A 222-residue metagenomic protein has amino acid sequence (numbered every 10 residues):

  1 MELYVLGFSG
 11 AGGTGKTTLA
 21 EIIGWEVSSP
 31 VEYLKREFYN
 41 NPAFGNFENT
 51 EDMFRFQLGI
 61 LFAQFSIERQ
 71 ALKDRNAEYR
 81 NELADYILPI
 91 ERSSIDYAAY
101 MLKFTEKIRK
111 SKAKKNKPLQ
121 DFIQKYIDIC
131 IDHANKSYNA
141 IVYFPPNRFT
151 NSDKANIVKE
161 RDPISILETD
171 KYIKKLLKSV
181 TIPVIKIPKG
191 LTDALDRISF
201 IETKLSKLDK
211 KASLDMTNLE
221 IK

Functional and structural regions predicted by a protein language model:
E2-V5: Pre-Walker A (Motif I) flank of P-loop NTPase domains
F8: Hydrophobic anchor at the beta1->P-loop junction of P-loop NTPases
G12: The conserved Walker
K16: Conserved lysine of the Walker
E21-S66: Conserved substrate/cofactor phosphate-moiety recognition/catalytic segment in nucleotide-dependent phosphotransferases
Q57-N135: Glycine-rich phosphate-binding loop used to anchor ATP phosphates in small-molecule kinases, encompassing both
F104-T192: A glycine- and Lys/Arg-enriched "phosphate-lid" helix/loop adjacent to the NTP-binding pocket of small-molecule kinases
T181-I187, L191-K222: C-terminal accessory "lid"/substrate-recognition subdomains
